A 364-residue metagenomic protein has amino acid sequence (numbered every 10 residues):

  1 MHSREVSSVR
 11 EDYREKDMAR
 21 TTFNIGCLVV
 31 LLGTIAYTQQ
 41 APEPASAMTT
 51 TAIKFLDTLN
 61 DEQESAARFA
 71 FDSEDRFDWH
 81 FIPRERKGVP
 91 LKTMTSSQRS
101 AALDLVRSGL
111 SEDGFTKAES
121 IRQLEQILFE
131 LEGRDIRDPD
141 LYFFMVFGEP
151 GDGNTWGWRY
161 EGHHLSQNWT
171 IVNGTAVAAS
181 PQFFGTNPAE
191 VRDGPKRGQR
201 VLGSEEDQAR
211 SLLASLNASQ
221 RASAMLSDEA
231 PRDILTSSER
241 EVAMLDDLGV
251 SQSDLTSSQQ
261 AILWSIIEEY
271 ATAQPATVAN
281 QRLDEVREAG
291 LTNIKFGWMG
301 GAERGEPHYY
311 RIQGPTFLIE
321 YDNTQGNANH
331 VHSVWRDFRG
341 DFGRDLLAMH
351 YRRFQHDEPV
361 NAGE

Functional and structural regions predicted by a protein language model:
E5-D17: Short, Lys/Arg-enriched N-terminal segments with co-localized hydrophobic residues within the first ~10-30 amino acids
E15-G26: Bacterial N-terminal signal peptides that target proteins for export
I25-T34: Bacterial N-terminal signal peptides
Q39-S111, F115-E364: A cross-kingdom marker for long, charged
